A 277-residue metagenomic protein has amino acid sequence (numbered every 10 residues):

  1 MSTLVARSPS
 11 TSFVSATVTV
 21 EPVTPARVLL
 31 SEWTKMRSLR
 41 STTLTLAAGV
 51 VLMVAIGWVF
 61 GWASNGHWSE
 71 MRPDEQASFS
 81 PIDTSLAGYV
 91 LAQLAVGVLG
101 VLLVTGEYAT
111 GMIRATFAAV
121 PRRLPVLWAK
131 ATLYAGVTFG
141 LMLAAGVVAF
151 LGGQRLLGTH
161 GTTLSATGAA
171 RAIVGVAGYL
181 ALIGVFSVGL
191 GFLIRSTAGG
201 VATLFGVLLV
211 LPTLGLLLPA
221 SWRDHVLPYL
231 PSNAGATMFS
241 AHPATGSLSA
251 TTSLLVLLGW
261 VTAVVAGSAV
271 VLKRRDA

Functional and structural regions predicted by a protein language model:
T3-P22, T42, L46-G100, L127-L193 (+4 more regions): Secretory targeting signals
P25-R37: A short amphipathic helical element positioned immediately N-terminal to and/or at the very start of a transmembrane
E32, V120-R122, L190, S196 (+1 more regions): Generic structural signal for small/hydrophobic residues in well-ordered secondary structure, especially within
R37-L39, L193-I194, R274: Helix-loop interface residues and adjacent transmembrane-helix termini in multi-pass membrane transporters, primarily
R40-T43, L124, A198-G199: Residues that define the loop-to-transmembrane-helix transition and helix capping in multi-pass membrane transporters
A55, T197-N233: Transmembrane helix segments
L102-G136, G140: Helix-loop-helix units of permease transmembrane domains in multi-pass membrane transporters, especially ABC
G267-A277: Membrane-interface capping segments at transmembrane-helix boundaries
